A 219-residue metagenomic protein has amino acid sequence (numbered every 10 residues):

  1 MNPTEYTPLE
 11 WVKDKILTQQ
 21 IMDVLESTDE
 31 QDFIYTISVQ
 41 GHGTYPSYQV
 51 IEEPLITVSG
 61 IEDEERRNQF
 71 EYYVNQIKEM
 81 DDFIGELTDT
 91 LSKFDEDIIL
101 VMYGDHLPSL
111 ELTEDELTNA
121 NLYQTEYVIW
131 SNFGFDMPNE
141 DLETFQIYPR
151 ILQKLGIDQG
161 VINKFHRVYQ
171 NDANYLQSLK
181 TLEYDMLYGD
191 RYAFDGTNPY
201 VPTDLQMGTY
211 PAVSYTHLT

Functional and structural regions predicted by a protein language model:
M1-L218: Solvent-exposed soluble domains appended to multi-pass membrane proteins
